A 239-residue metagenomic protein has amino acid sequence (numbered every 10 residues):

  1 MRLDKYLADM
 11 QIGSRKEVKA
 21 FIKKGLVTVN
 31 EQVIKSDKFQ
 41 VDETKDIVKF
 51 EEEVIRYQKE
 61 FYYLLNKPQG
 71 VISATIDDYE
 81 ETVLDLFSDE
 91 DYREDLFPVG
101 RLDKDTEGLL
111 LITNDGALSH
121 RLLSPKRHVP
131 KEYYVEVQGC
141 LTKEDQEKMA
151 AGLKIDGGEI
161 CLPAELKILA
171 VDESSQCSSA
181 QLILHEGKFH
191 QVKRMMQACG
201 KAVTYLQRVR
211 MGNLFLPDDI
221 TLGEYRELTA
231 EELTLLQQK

Functional and structural regions predicted by a protein language model:
M1-K239: Basic, flexible Lys/Arg- and Gly-enriched helix-loop patches that mediate nucleic-acid binding at interfaces with rRNA
